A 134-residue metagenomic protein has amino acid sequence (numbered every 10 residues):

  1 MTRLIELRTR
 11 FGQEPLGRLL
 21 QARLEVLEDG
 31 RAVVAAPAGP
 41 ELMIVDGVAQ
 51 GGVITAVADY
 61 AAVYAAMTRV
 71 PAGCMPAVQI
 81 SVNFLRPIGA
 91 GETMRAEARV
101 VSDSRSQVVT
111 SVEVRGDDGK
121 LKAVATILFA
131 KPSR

Functional and structural regions predicted by a protein language model:
M1, P71, I88-R95, R99-R134: HotDog/MaoC-like acyl-thioester-processing domains
M1-A35, G39-E41: Non-catalytic linker/capping segments at the edges of enzyme domains
L19, Q79, Q107-V109: Short coil/loop residues immediately preceding or within conserved phosphate-binding loops of NTP-utilizing enzyme
A38-Q50, I54: A short interface-forming secondary-structure element
G39-L42, Y60-A61, A90: Short, charged/polar surface micro-motifs in flexible loops or helix N-caps
G52-A72: Active-site helix/loop of acyl-thioester processing domains in fatty-acid/polyketide metabolism, spanning hotdog-fold
C74-A77: A short coil-to-beta-strand element that immediately follows conserved catalytic motifs
